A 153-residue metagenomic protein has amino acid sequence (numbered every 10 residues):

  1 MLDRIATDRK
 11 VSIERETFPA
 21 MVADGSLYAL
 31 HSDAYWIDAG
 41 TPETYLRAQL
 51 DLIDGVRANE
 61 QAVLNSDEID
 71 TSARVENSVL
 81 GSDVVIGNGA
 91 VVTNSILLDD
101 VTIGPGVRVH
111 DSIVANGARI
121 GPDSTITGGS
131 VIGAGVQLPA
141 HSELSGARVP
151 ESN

Functional and structural regions predicted by a protein language model:
M1-R57: Catalytic-core segments of class I nucleotidyltransferases/pyrophosphorylases that form NMP-activated intermediates
A62-N153: Structural signal for interior beta-strand "rungs" in well-ordered beta-sheet cores of soluble enzyme domains
